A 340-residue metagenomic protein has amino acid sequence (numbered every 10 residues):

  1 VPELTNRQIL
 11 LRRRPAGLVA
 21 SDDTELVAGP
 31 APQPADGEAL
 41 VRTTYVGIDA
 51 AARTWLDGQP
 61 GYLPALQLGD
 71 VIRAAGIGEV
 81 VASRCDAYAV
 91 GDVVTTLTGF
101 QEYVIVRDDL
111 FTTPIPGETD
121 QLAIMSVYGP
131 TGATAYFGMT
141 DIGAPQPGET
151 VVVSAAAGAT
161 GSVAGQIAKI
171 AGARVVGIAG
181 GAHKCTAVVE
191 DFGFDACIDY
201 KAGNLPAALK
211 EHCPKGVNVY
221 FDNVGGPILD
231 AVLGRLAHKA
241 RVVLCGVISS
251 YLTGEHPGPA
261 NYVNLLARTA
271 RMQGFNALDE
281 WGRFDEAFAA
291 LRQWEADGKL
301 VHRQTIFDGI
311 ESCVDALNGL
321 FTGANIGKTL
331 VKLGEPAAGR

Functional and structural regions predicted by a protein language model:
E3-N6, K299-I306, V314-R340: C-terminal capping/lid region of NAD(P)-dependent oxidoreductase domains
P30-I48, L56-F100: Glycine-rich beta-strand-centered segment in the early N-terminal region that forms part of a ligand/cofactor-binding
I72-E79, A87-A155, K299: NAD(P)H dinucleotide-binding glycine-rich loop of Rossmann-like/cofactor-binding domains, especially the beta1-alpha1
S83-A87, G177-A187, K201, L205 (+2 more regions): Short glycine/proline-centered loop/turn elements that form peptide/ligand docking sites
T95, V152, I198, N218-F221: N-terminal Rossmann-like NAD(P) cofactor-binding module of classical short-chain dehydrogenase/reductase
S126-A202: Mid-domain Rossmann-like dinucleotide-binding core that forms the NAD(H)/NADP(H) cofactor-binding site
V189, P227-L300, I306, G334-R340: Glycine-rich phosphate-binding loop and adjacent beta-alpha segment of Rossmann(oid) nucleotide-cofactor-binding
N204-P214: Short amphipathic alpha-helix with an adjacent loop that forms part of the alpha/beta core around
